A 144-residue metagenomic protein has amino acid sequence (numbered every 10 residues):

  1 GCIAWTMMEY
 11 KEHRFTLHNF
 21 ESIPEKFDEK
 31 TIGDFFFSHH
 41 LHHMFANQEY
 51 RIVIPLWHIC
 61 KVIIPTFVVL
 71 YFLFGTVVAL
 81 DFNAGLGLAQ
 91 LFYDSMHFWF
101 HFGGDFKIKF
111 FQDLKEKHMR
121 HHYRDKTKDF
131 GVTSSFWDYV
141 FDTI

Functional and structural regions predicted by a protein language model:
G1-T6: Loop-to-helix transition at the N-terminal end of transmembrane alpha-helices
M7-I144: Membrane-embedded catalytic scaffold of the fatty acid hydroxylase/desaturase
